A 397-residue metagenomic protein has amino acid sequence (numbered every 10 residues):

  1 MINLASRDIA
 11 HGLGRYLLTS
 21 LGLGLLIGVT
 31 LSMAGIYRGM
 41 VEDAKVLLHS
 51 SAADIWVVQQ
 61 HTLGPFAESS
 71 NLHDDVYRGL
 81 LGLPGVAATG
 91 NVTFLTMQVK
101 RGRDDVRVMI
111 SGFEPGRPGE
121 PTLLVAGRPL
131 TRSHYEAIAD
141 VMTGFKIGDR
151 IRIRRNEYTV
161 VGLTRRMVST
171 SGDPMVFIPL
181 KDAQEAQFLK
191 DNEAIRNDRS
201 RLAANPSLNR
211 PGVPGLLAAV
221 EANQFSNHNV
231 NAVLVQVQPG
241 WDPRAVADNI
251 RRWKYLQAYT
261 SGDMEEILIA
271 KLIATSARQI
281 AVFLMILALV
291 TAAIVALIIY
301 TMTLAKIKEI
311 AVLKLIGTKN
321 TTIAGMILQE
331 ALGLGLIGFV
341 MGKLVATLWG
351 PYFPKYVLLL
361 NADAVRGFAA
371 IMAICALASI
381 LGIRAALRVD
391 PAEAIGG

Functional and structural regions predicted by a protein language model:
M1-A10: A short amphipathic helical element positioned immediately N-terminal to and/or at the very start of a transmembrane
L13-M40, I273-E309, G333-I337: Hydrophobic alpha-helical transmembrane segments of multi-pass inner-membrane transport and secretion
G24, G28-M109, R128, R132-S133 (+4 more regions): Hydrophobic, regular-secondary-structure patches
I55, E193-L208, V213-I250: A short beta-strand structural signal in non-transmembrane regions
V92-L95, D104-E114, P121-L217: Hydrophobic secondary-structure segments that place a key small or acidic residue at a functional site
L234, P239-A293, M302-I307, T321 (+2 more regions): Peri-transmembrane interface segments
L287, K308-P354, R366, A370-I374 (+1 more regions): Transmembrane alpha-helical interface segments in multi-pass membrane proteins
L360-D363, G367-G397: C-terminal membrane-exit region of the final transmembrane helix in multipass inner-membrane proteins
